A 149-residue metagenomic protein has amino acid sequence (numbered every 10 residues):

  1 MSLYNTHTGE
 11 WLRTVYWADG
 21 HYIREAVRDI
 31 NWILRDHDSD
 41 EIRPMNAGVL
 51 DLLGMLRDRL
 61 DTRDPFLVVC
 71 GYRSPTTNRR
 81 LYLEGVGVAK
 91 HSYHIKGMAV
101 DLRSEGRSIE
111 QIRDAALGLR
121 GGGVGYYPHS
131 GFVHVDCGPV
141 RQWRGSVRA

Functional and structural regions predicted by a protein language model:
M1-T14: C-terminal segment of N-terminal export signals and the immediately downstream linker at the start of the mature
Y4, E84-A149: Catalytic cores and adjacent binding grooves of peptidoglycan-active enzymes
E10, T62-F66, R120-G123: Loop/turn elements at helix/coil->beta-strand transitions in domains of secreted/extracellular proteins
T14-V15, R80-Y82, D114: Short, solvent-exposed loop/turn and secondary-structure capping segments
A18-V69: Active-site acidic/histidine clusters and adjacent loop/turn architecture that either coordinate catalytic ions
I23-E25, T77-R80: Short acidic/His/Gly/Ser-rich catalytic and metal-binding motifs that mark active-site loops of diverse hydrolases
L52-R57, S74-T77, L102: Cysteine-centered nucleophilic/redox motifs
P65-R79: Acidic helix-start/capping segments at beta-turn-to-alpha-helix junctions
